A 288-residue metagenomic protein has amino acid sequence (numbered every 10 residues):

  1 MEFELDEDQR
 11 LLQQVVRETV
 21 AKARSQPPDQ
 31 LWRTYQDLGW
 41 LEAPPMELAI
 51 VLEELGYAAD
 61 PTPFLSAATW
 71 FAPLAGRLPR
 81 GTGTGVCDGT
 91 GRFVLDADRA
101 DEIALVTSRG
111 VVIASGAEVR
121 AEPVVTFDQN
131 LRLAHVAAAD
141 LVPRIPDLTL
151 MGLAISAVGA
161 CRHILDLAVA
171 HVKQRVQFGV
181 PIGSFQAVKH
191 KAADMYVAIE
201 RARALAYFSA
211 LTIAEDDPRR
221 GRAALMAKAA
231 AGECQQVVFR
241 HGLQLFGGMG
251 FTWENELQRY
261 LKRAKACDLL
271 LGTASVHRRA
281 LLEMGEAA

Functional and structural regions predicted by a protein language model:
M1-A58, M151-A288: Alpha-helical interface subdomain recognition
A59-L65, T69-D166, A170: FAD-binding core of flavoproteins
